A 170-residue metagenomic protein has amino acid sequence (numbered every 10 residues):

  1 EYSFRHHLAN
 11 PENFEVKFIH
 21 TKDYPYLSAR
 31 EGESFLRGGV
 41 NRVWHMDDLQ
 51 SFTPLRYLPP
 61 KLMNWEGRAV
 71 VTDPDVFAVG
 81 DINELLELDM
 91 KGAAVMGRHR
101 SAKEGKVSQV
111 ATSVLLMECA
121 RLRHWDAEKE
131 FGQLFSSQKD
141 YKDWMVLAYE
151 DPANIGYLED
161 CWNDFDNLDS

Functional and structural regions predicted by a protein language model:
E1-S170: Glycosyltransferase catalytic domains, chiefly GT-A lineage
